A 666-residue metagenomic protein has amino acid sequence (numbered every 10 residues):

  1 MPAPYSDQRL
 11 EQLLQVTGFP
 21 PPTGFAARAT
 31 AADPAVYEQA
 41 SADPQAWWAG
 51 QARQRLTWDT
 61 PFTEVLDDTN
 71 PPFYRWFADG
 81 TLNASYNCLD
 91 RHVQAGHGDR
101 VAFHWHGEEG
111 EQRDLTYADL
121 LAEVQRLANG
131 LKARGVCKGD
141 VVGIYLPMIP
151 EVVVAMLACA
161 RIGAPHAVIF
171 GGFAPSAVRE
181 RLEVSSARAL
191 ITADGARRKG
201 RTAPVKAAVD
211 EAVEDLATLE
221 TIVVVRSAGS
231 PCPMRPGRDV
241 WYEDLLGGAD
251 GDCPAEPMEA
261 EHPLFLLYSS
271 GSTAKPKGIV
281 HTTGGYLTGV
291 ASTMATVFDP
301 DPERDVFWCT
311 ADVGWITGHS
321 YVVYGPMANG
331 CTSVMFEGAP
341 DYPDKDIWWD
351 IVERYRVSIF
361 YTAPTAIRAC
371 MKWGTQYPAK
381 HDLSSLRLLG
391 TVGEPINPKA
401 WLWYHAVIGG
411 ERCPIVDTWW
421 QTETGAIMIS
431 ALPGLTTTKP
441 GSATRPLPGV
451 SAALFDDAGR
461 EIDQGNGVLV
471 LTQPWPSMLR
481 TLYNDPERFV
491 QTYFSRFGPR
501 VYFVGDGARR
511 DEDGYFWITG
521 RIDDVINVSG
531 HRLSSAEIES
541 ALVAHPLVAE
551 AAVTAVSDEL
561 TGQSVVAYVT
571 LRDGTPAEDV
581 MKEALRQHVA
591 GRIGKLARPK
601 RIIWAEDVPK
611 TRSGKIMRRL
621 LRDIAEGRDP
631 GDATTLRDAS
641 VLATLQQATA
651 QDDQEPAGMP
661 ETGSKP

Functional and structural regions predicted by a protein language model:
S85-Y86, D99, F103-L157, A174-R179 (+3 more regions): Conserved AMP-binding/adenylate-forming core of the ANL superfamily
D99-V101, V223-V224, R235-Y268, K275 (+2 more regions): Conserved pre-ATP/AMP-binding loop-to-beta segment of ANL
E109-G110, A189-A260, G374: ANL superfamily adenylate-forming
V124-Q125, G247, I279-P300: Conserved structural elements of the adenylate-forming
T221, I526, A552-E559, Q563-T570 (+1 more regions): Conserved C-terminal "lid"/linker of ANL adenylate-forming enzymes
E243, Y324, A328-C331, S358-T362 (+3 more regions): Gly/Ser/Thr-rich phosphate-binding loop
L287-V306, I316-S358, K372-Q376: Conserved AMP-binding/adenylation subdomain of ANL enzymes
E461-D463, V470-A536, V543-A544, T561 (+2 more regions): Conserved ATP-binding/catalytic segment of the ANL
